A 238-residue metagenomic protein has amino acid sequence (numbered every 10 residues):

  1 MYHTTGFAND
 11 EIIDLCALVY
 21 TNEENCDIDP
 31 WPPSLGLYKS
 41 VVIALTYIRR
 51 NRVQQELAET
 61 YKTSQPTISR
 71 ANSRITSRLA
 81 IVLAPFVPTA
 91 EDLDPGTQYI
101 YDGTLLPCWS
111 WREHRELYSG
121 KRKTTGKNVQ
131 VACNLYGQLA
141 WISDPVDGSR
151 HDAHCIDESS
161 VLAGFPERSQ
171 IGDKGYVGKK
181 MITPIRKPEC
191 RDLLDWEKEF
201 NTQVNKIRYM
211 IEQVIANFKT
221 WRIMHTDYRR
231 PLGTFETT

Functional and structural regions predicted by a protein language model:
M1-P30: Charged, often Cys/His-bearing segments associated with DNA-binding zinc-finger transcription factors
L35-G36, S40, Q54-T238: Short, well-ordered secondary-structure "scaffold" segments embedded in the functional core of diverse domains
T46-Y47: Short helix-to-turn junction characteristic of helix-turn-helix DNA-binding domains, especially the helix
R50: Flexible coil/turn residues that form the inter-helical turn or adjacent wing/linker of helix-turn-helix
